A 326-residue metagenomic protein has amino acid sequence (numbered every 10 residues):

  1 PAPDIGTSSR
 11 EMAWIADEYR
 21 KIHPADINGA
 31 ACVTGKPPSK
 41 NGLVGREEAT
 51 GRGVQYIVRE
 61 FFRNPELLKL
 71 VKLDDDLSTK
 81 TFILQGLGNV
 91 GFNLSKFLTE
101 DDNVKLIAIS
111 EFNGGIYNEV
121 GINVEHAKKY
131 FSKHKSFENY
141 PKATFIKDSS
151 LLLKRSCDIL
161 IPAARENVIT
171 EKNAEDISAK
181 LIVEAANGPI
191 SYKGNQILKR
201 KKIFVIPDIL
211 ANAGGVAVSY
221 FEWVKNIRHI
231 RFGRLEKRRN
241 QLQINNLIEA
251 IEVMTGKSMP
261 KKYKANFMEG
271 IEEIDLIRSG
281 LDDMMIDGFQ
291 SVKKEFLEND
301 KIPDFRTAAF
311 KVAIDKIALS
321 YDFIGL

Functional and structural regions predicted by a protein language model:
P1-A2, I27-G29, E66-T81, K105 (+2 more regions): Flexible, glycine/charged-enriched surface loops at secondary-structure junctions
P1-M12, C32-P37, D76-N89, N113 (+1 more regions): A glycine-rich phosphate-binding loop feature that marks nucleotide/adenosyl-phosphate handling sites
P1-V44, E48-A49, G53-I57, F62 (+3 more regions): N-terminal ligand-binding/catalytic initiation module
G6-R10, W14, G45, A49-Y56 (+14 more regions): Conserved active-site and cofactor/substrate-binding residues in soluble primary-metabolism enzymes
A16-I27, V58-E66, N89, L94 (+10 more regions): Structural signal for hydrophobic packing residues in well-ordered secondary-structure cores of soluble enzyme domains
N41, G45-K154: Glycine-rich phosphate/diphosphate-binding loop of Rossmann-like nucleotide-binding domains
F61, K180-L326: Adenosine-phosphate binding glycine-rich loop
G114-V205, L210-A211: Rossmann-like adenosine-cofactor binding region
